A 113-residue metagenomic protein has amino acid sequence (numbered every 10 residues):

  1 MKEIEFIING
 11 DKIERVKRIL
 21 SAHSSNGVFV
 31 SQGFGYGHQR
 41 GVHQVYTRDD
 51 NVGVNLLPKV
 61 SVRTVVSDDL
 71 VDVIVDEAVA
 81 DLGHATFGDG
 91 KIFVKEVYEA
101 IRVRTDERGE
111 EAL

Functional and structural regions predicted by a protein language model:
M1-L113: Positively charged, small/polar-rich N-terminal and surface patches that mediate targeting and assembly and bind
